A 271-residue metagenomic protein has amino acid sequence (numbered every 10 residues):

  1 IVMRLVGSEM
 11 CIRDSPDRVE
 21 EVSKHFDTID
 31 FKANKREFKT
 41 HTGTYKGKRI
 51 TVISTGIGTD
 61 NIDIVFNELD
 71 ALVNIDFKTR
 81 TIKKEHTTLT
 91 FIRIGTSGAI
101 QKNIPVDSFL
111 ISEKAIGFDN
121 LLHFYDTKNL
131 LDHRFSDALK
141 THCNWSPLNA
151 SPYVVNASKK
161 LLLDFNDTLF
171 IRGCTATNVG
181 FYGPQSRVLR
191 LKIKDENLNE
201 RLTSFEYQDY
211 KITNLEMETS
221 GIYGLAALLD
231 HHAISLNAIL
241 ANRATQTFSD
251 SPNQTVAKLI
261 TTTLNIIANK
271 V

Functional and structural regions predicted by a protein language model:
I1-G7: Single conserved hydrophobic/aromatic residue that forms the stacking wall/gate of nucleotide- or nucleobase-binding
M10-C11: Active-site loops and adjacent core secondary-structure elements that bind or stabilize anionic groups
R18-R49: Active-site-flanking structural segment that lines cofactor/substrate pockets
E37-V271: Glycine-rich phosphate- or other oxyanion-binding loops that anchor nucleotides, phosphorylated ligands
